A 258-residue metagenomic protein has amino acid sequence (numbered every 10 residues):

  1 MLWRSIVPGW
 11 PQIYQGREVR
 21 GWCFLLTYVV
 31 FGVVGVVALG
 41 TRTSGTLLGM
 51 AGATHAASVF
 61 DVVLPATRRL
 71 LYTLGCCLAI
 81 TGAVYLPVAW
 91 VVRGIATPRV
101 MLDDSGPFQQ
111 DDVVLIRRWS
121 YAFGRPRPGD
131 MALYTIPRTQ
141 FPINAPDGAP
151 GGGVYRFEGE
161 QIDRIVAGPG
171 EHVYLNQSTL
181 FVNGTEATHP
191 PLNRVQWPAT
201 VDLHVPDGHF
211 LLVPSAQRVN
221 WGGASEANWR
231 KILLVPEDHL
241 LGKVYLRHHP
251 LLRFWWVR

Functional and structural regions predicted by a protein language model:
M1-E160, R230-R258: Protein maturation boundaries and topogenic segments
F157-T185: Mid-length scaffold segments of soluble, non-membrane domains
G168, L211-A216: Active-site neighborhood of phospho(di)ester-bond hydrolases with catalytic His/Asp-centered motifs
Y174, T179, H204, V257-R258: C-terminal luminal/periplasmic domains and tails of membrane-associated envelope-modifying transferases
V182-P198: PP2C/PPM family metal-dependent serine/threonine protein phosphatase catalytic domain, recognizing the conserved
N193-F210: Acidic loop->beta-strand submotif enriched in PP2C/PPM serine/threonine phosphatases
V219-K231: Active-site loop architecture of trypsin-fold serine endopeptidases
